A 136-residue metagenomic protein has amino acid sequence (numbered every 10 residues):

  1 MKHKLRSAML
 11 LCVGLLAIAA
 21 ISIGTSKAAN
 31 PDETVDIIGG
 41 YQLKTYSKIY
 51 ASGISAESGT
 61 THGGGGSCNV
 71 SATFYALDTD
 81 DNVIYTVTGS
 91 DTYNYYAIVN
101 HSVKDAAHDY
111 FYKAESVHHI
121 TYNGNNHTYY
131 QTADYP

Functional and structural regions predicted by a protein language model:
M1-A51: N-terminal prepro-regions of secreted/extracellular proteins
A29-P136: Mature secreted bioactive peptide module from preproproteins
